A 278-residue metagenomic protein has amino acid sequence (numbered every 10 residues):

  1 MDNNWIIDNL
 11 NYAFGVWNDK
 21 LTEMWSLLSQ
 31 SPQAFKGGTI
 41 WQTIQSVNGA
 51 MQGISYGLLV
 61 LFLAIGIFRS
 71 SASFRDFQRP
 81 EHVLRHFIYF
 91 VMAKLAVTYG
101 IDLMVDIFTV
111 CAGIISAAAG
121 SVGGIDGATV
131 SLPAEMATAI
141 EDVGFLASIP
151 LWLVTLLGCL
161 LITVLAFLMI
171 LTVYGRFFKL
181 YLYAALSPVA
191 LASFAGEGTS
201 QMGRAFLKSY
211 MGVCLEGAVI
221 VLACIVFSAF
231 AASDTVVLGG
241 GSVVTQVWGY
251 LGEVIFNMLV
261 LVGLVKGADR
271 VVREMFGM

Functional and structural regions predicted by a protein language model:
M1-L10, P80-G100, G203-V213: Alpha-helical transmembrane segments and their helix-start/interface "positive-inside/aromatic belt" motifs in integral
M1-L58: Binding/recognition "hotspot" determinant
I44-Q52, L84-I88, M92, E141-G144 (+4 more regions): Alpha-helical membrane-interface segments at transmembrane helix boundaries
V47-I54, F90-K94, L171-Y174, Y181 (+2 more regions): Loop-to-transmembrane-helix entry motif
G53-I65, L157, I162-T163, L180: Hydrophobic alpha-helical transmembrane segments
L58-M92, L186-Q201: Hydrophobic transmembrane alpha-helix segments characteristic of membrane transport and insertion machinery
A93-L186, C224-G277: Non-cytosolic segments of integral membrane proteins
L191-K208, G240, V271-M275: Alpha-helical transmembrane segments
